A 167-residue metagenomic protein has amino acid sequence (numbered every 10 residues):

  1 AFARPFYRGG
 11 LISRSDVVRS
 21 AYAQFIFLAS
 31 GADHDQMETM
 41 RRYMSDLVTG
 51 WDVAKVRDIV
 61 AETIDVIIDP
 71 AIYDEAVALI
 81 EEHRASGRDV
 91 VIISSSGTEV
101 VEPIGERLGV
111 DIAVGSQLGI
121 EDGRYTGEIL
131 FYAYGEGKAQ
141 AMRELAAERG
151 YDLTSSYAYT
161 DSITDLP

Functional and structural regions predicted by a protein language model:
A1-A29: Active-site neighborhood of HAD-like aspartate-dependent phosphohydrolases
F2, Y22-A23, E38-R42, G123-G127: Acidic/polar active-site rim loop that often engages polyanionic ligands
P5-F6, F27-A32, T39-V48: Helix-loop "lid/cap" segments that line or gate small-molecule binding pockets
Y7-L11, T49, A147: Generic secondary-structure signature for well-ordered alpha-helical cores
G10-I12, H34-D35, A54: Short helix-capping/linker segments at secondary-structure and domain boundaries
H34, E38, G50, G135-A139: Electropositive phosphate-/nucleotide-binding environments in soluble metabolic enzymes
E38-D74: Metal-dependent phosphoesterase signature
D58, D65-P167: C-terminal cap/substrate-recognition subdomain and adjoining C-terminal extension of metal-dependent phosphatase-like
